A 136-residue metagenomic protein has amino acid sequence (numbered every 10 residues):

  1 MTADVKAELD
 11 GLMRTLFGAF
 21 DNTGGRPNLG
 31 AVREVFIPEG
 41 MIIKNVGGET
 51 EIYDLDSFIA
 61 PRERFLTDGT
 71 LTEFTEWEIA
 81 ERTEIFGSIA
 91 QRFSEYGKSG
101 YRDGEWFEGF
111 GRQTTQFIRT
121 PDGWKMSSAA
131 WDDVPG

Functional and structural regions predicted by a protein language model:
M1-P38: Short, low-complexity N-terminal intrinsically disordered segments enriched in polar/charged residues
G18, F93-G100: Generic short beta-strand segments
P27-S88: A solvent-exposed, acidic/Ser-Thr-rich amphipathic alpha-helical stretch
D68-L71, K98-F107: Short, cysteine-centered beta-strand-loop-beta hairpins and adjacent loop/turn segments enriched in charged/polar
W77-T83, Y96-K98, R112-I118, W131: Hydrophobic/aromatic beta-strand elements that line small-molecule binding cavities or substrate pockets in beta-rich
E108-G136: Short beta-strand edge/turn micro-motifs at domain boundaries
